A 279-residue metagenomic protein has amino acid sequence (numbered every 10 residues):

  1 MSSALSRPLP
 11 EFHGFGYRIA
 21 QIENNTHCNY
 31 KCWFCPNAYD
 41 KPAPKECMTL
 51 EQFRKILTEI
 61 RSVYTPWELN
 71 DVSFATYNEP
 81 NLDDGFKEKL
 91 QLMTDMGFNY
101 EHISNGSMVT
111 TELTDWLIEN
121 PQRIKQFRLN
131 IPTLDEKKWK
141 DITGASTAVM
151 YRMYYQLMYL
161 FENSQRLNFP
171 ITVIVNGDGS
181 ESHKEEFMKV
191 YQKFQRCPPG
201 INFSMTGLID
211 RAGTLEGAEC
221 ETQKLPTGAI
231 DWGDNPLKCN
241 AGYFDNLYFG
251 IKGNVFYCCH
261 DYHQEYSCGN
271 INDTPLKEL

Functional and structural regions predicted by a protein language model:
M1-A4, D95, K137, T227 (+1 more regions): Polar low-complexity intrinsically disordered regions
M1-G14, R196, Y266, I271: Radical SAM enzyme core and accessory elements
M1-S2, L117-N120, N272-P275, L279: Alpha-helix capping and helix-coil boundary motifs
S2-L9, H27-Y30, G242, G250-G253: Membrane-targeting and insertion segments and their boundary/processing signals
R7, S73-A75, D234-N235: A short, structure-level motif marking secondary-structure boundaries and short turns
H13-Q21, S204-L279: Accessory C-terminal segments flanking Radical SAM cores
G14-G207: Conserved glycine-rich "GG(E/T)P / GGGxP" loop and the immediately following alpha-helix in the radical SAM core
